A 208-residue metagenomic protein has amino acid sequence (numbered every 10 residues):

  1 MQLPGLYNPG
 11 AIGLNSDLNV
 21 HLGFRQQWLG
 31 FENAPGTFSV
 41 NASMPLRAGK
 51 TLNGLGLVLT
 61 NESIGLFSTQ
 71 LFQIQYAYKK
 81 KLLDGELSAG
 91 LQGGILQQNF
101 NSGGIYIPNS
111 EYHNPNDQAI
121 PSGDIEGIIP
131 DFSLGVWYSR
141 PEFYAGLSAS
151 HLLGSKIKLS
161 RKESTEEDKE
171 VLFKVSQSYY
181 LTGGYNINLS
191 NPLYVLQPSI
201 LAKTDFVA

Functional and structural regions predicted by a protein language model:
M1-A208: Subset of outer-membrane beta-barrel
